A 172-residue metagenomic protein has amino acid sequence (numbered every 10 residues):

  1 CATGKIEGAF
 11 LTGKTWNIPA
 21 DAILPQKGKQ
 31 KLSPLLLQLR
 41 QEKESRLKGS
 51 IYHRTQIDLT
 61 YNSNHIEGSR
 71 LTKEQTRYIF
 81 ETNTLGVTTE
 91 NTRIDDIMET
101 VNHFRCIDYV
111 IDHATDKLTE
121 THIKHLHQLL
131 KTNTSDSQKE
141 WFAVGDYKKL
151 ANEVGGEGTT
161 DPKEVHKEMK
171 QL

Functional and structural regions predicted by a protein language model:
A2-K5, K14, A20, L24-L172: FIC/Doc superfamily catalytic core
A9-L11: Beta-hairpin "wing" of winged helix-turn-helix
